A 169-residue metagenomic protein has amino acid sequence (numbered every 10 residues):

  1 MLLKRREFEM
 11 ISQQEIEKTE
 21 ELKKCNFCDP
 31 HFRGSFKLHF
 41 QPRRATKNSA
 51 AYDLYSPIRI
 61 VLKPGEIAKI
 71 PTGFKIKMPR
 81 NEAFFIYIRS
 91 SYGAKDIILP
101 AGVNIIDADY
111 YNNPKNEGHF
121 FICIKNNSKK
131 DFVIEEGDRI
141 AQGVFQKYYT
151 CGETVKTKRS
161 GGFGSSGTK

Functional and structural regions predicted by a protein language model:
M1-K169: DUTPase catalytic domain/fold
